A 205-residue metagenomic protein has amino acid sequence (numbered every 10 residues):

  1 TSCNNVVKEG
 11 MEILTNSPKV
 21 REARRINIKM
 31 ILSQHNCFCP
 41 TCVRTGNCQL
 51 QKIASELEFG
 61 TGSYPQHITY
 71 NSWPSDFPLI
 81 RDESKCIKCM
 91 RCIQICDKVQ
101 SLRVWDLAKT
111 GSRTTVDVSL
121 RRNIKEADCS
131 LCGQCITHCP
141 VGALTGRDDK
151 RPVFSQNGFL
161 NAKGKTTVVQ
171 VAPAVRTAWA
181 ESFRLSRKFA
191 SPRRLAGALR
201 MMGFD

Functional and structural regions predicted by a protein language model:
S2-L131, T137, L144-N161, K165-T166: Fe-S ferredoxin-like electron-transfer domains and their immediately adjacent linker/connector regions across
M90, G133, R193-G197: Residue-level marker for well-ordered alpha-helical positions
T145-D205: Iron-sulfur cluster-binding electron-transfer modules in prokaryotic oxidoreductases
